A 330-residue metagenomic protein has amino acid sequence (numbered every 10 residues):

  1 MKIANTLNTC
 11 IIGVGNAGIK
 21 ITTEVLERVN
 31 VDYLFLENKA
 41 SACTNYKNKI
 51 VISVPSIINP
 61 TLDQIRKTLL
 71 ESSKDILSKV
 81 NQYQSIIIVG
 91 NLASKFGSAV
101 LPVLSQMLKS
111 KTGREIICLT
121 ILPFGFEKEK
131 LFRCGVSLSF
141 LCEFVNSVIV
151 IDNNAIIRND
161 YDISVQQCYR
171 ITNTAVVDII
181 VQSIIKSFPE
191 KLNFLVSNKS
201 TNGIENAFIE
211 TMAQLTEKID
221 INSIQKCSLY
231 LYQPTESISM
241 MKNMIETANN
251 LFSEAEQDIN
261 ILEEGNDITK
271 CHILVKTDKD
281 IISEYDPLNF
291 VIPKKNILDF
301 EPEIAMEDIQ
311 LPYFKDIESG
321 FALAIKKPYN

Functional and structural regions predicted by a protein language model:
M1-N330: Tubulin/FtsZ superfamily GTPase core signature
